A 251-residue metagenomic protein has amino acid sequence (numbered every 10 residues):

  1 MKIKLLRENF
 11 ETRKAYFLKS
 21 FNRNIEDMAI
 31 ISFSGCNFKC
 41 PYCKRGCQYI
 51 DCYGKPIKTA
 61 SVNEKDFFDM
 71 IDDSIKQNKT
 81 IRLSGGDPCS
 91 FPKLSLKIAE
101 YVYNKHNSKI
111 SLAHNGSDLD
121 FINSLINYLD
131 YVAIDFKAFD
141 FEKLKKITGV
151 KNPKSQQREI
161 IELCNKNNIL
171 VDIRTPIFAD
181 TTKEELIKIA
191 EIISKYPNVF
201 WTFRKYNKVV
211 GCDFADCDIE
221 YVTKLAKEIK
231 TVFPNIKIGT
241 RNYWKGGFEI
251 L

Functional and structural regions predicted by a protein language model:
M1-I57, Y243-L251: N-terminal [4Fe-4S]-dependent radical SAM core
M1-K19, T181-L251: Auxiliary Fe-S-binding modules of radical SAM enzymes
I30, I57, S61, G85-P88: Short gly/ser-rich anion-binding loops that grip negatively charged ligand groups
I31, G35, V62, C217-E220: Conserved active-site and cofactor/substrate-binding residues in soluble primary-metabolism enzymes
I31, I110-N115, I238-T240: Short, hydrophobic beta-strand segments that form beta-sheet elements in well-ordered domains
C47-T59, K145-N152, F214-C217: Short glycine-enriched, charge-decorated loop/helix-capping segments at active-site entrances that position
T59-D69: Glycine-rich, highly charged phosphate/nucleotide-binding loops
F68-T80, G85, C89-A215: Conserved AdoMet/S-adenosylmethionine-binding subsite of the radical SAM
